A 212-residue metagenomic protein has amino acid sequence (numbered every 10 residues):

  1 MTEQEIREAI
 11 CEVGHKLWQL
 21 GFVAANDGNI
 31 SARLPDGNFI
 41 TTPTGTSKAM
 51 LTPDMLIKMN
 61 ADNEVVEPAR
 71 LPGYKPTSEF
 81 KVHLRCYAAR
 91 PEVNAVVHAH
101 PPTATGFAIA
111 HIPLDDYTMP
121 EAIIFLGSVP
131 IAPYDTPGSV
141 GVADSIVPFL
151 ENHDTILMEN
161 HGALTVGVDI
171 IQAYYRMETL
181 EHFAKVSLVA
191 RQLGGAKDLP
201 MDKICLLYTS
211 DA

Functional and structural regions predicted by a protein language model:
Q4-V97, A104: An anion-binding catalytic pocket shared by soluble metabolic enzymes
A32, H161, A173: Divalent metal-coordination and catalytic microenvironments
V97, T105-I109, V166-G167: C-terminal structural segment of proteins
P102-P137: Class I SAM-dependent methyltransferase SAM-binding "motif I" and its flanking Rossmann-like core
L126-D144, L150-L157: A structural-propensity feature for long, helix-poor, extended segments
A184-Q192: Short, flexible loop segments at boundaries between secondary-structure elements
Y208-A212: Conserved small/polar residues in nucleotide/adenosyl-binding loops
